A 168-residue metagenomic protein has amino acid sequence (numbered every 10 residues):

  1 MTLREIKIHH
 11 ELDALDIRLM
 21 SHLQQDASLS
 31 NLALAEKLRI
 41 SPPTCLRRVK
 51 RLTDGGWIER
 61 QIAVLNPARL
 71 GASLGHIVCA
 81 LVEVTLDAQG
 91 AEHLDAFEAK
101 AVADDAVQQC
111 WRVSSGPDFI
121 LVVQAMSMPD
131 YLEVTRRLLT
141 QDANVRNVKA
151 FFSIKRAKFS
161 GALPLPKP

Functional and structural regions predicted by a protein language model:
M1-P168: A compositional/biophysical signature of low hydrophobicity enriched in polar/charged and small residues
